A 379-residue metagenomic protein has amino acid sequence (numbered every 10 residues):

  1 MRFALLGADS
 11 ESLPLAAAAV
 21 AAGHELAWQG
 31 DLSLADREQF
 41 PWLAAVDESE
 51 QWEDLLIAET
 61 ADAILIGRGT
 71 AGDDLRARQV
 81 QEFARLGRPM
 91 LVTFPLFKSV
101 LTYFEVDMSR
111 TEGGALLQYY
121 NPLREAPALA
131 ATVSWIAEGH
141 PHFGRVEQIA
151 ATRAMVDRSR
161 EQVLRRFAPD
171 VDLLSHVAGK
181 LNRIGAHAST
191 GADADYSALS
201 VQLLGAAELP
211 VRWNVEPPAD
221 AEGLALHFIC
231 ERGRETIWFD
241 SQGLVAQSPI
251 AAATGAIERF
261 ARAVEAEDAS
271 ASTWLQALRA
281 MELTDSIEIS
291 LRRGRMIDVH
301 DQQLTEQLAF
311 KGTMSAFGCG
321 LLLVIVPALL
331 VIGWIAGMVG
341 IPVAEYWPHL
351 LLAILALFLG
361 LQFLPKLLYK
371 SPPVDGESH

Functional and structural regions predicted by a protein language model:
M1-A44, L367-D375: N-terminal Rossmann-like dinucleotide-binding module
L15, Y120, R124-P127, A154-I184 (+1 more regions): Mid-domain beta-loop-alpha active-site segment that forms a flexible, acidic cofactor/metal-binding surface
A44-S109, G320-L329: Beta-loop-alpha module in the N-terminal Rossmann-like domain of NAD(P)-dependent dehydrogenases, especially those
P89, L96-R160: A contiguous active-site-proximal alpha/beta segment in oxidoreductase catalytic domains
L164-A246, I250-A269, D285-E288, D298-D301 (+3 more regions): Contiguous beta-strand/loop segments that form the cofactor/metal-binding neighborhood of enzyme cores
L275-Q276, S290-I297: A short N-terminal helical cap/helix-turn-helix that marks the beginning of AMP-binding/adenylate-forming
V339-I354: Hydrophobic alpha-helical transmembrane segments
